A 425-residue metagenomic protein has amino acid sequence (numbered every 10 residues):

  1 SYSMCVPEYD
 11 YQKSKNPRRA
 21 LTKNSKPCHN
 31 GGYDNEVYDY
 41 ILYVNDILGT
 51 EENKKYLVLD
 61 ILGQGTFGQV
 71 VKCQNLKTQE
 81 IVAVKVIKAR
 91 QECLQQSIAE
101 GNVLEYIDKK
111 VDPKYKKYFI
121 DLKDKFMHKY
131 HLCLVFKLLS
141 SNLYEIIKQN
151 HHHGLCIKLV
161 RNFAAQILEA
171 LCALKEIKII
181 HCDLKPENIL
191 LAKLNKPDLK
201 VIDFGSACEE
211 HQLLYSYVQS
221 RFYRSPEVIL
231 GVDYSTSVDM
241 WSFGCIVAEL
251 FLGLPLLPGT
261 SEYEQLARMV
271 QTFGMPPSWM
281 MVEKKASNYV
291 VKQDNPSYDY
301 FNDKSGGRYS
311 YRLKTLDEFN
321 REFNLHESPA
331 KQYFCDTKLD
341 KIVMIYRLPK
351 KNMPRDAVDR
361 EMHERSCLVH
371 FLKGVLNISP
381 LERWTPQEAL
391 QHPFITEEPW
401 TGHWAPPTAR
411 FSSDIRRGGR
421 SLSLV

Functional and structural regions predicted by a protein language model:
V58-G65, V70: Protein kinase glycine-rich loop
Q69-Q74, T78-A89: Glycine-rich ATP phosphate-binding loop
H128-K137, Y144-E145: A conserved loop-to-beta-strand element in the N-lobe of protein kinase catalytic cores that borders the ATP-binding
F163-A164: Activation segment signature within eukaryotic-like protein kinase domains
K175-A192: Catalytic-loop of the protein kinase fold
D239: Conserved catalytic-loop aspartate of Hanks-type protein kinases
S278-F371: C-terminal lobe substrate-recognition/regulatory segment of protein kinase catalytic domains
W400-V425: C-terminal intrinsically disordered, low-complexity extensions immediately downstream of enzyme catalytic cores
